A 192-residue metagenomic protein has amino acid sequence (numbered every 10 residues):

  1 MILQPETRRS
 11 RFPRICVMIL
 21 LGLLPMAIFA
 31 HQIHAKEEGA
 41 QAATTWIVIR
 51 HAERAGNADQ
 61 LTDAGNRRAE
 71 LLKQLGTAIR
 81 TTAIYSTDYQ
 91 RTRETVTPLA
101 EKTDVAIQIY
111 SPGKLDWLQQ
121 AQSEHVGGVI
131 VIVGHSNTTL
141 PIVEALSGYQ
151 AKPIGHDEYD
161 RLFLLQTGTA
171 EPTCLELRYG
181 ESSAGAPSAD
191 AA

Functional and structural regions predicted by a protein language model:
I2-Q4: Cytosolic-side transmembrane helix boundary signature
E6-I19: Bacterial N-terminal signal peptides that target proteins for export
M18-A27: Bacterial N-terminal signal peptides
F29-V126, T139-A192: Active-site-proximal alpha-helix that buttresses catalytic centers in soluble enzyme cores
V129-V131: Noncatalytic modules at the cell exterior or secretory-pathway interfaces, chiefly beta-strand-rich lectin/adhesion
V133-H135: Short beta-strand segments
